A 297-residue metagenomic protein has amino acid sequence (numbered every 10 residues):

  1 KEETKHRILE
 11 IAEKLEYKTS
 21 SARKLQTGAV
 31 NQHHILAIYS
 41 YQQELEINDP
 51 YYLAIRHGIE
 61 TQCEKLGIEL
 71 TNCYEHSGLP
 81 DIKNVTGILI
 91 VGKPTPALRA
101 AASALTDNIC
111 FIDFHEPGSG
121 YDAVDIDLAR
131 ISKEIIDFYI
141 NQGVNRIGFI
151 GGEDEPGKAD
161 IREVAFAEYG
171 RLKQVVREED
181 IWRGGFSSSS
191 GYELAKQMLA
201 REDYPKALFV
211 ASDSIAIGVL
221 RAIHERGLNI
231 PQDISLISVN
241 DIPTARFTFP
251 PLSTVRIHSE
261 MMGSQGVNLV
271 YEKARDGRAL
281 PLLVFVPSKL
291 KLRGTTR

Functional and structural regions predicted by a protein language model:
K1-A29, R297: N-terminal helix-turn-helix DNA-binding module of bacterial transcription factors
L15, Q142-V144, M198-Y204: Glycine-rich phosphate-binding loop signature in dinucleotide/nucleotide-binding domains
V30-D137, N141, M198-A200: Alpha-helical recognition/docking segments in bacterial nutrient-uptake and carbohydrate-utilization systems
L36-A37, V85-V91, G148-I150, I181-W182 (+2 more regions): Periplasmic-binding protein-like
Q42-A54, Y74-S77, V124-E134, I150-K196 (+4 more regions): Hinge/beta->alpha junction and helix N-cap segments in small-molecule ligand-binding domains
K196-R297: Flexible loop/turn connectors
